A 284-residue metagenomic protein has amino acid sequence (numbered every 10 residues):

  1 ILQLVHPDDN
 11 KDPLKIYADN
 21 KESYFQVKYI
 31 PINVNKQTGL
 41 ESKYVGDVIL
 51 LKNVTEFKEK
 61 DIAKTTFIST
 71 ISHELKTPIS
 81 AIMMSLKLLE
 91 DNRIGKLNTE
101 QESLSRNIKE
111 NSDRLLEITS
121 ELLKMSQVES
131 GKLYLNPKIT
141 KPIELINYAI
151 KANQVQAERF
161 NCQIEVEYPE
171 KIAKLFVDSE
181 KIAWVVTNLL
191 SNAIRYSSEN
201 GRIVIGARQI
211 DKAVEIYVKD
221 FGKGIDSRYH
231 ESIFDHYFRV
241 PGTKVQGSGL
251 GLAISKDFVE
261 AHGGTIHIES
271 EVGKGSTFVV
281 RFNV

Functional and structural regions predicted by a protein language model:
I1-E56: PAS-family sensory/regulatory modules and their coupling/dimerization elements
V54-I94: Primarily the dimerization/phosphotransfer
E102, N136-K141, E158, Q163-A173: Conserved catalytic submotifs in the C-terminal HATPase_c
E110-L115: Short alpha-helical segment of the dimerization/phosphotransfer core of two-component systems
S126-P137: Helix-loop junction within the histidine kinase core
P142, G224-S232: Short helix N-cap motif at coil->helix boundaries in the Bergerat
